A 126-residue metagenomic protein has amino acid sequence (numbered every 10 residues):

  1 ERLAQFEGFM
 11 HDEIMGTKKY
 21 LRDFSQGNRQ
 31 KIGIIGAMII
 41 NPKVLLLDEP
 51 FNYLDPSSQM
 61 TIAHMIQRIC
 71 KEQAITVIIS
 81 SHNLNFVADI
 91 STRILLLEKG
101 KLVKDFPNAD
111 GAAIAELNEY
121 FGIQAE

Functional and structural regions predicted by a protein language model:
I34: Hydrophobic anchor residue at the start of the ABC signature
L45-D48: Catalytic Walker B motif of ABC-type/P-loop ATPase nucleotide-binding domains
F51-N52: Short loop immediately C-terminal to the Walker-B catalytic DE motif in ABC-type ATPase nucleotide-binding domains
P56-S58: Helix N-cap at the start of a conserved alpha-helix in ABC-type nucleotide-binding domains
M60-E72: Helical segment within the ABC ATPase nucleotide-binding domain
S80-H82: H-loop/switch region of ABC-family ATPase nucleotide-binding domains
